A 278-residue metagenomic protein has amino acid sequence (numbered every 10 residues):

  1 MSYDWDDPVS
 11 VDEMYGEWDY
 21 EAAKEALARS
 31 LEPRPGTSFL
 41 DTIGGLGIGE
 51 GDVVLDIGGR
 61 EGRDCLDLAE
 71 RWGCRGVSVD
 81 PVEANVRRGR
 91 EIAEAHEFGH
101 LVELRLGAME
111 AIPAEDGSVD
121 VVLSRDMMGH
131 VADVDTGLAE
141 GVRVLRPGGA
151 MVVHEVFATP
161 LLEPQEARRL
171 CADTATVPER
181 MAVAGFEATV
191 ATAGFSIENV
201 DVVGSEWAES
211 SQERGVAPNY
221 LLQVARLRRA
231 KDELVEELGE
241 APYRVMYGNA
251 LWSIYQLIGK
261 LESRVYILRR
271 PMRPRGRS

Functional and structural regions predicted by a protein language model:
A23-L40: Conserved SAM-binding loop and adjacent beta-strand
D52-R60: Conserved class I S-adenosyl-L-methionine
R63-A111: Class I SAM-dependent methyltransferase SAM/SAH-binding core
E110-V121: A short acidic, Gly/Pro-enriched loop at the edge of an enzyme's catalytic core that lines a small-molecule cofactor
V121-D133: A short SAM/SAH-binding and catalytic strip from SAM-dependent methyltransferases
D135-A150: A short glycine-rich, Lys/Arg-flanked "PGG" loop and its adjoining helix->strand segment in the class I
V156-V177: Short, glycine-/aromatic-enriched active-site segment of Class I SAM-dependent methyltransferases
D201-S278: Conserved Class I S-adenosyl-L-methionine
